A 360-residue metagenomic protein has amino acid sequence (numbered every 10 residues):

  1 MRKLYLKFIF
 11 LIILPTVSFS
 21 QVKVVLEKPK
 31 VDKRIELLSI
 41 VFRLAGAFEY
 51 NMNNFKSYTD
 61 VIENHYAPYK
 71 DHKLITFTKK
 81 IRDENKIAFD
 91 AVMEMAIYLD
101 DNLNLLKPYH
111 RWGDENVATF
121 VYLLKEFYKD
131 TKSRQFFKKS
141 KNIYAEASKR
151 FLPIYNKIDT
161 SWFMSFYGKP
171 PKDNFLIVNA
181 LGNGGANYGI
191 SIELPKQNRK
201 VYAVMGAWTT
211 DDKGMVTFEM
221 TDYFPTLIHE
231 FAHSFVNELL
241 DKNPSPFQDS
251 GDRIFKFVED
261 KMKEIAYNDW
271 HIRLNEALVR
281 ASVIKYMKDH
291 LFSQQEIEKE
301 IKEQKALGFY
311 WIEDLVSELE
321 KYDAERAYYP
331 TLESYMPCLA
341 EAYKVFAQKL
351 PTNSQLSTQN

Functional and structural regions predicted by a protein language model:
M1-K23: Bacterial Sec-dependent N-terminal signal peptides
Q21-D100, L307-L332: N-terminal mature-domain "stem" immediately C-terminal to a signal peptide or N-terminal signal-anchor/transmembrane
I75-W162: Long, mid-chain structured domain cores
K107, G189-T221: Active-site scaffold of zinc-dependent metalloenzymes
S140-V201: Auxiliary, metal-adjacent structural segments of Zn-dependent hydrolase domains
T221-K242: Active-site recognition of the HExxH zinc-binding catalytic motif
N237-I265: Post-HEXXH active-site segment of zinc metalloproteases
A281-N360: Pan-zinc metallopeptidase signature
